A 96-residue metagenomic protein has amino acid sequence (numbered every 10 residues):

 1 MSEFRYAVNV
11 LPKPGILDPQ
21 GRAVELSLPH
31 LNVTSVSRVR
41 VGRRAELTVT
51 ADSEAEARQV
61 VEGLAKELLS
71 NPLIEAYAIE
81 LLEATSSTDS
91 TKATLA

Functional and structural regions predicted by a protein language model:
M1-A96: Long, contiguous binding/interaction regions
